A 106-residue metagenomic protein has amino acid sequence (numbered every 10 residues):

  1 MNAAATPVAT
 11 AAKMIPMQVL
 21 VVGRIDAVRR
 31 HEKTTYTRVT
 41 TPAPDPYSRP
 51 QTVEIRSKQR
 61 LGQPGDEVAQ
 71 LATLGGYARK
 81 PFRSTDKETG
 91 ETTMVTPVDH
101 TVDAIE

Functional and structural regions predicted by a protein language model:
N2-E106: Single-stranded nucleic acid-binding surfaces, predominantly the OB-fold ssDNA-binding core
